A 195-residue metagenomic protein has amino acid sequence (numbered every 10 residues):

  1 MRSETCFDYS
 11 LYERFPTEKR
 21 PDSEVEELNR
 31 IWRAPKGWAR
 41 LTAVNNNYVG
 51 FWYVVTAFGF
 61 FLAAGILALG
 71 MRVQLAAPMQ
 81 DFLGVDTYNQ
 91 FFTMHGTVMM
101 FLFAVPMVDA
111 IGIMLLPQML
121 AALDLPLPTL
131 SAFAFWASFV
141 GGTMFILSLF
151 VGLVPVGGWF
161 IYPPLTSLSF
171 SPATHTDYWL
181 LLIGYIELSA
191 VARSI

Functional and structural regions predicted by a protein language model:
R2-I195: ...captures the hydrophobic TM-helix bundle architecture rather than a specific catalytic motif, and can also fire on
